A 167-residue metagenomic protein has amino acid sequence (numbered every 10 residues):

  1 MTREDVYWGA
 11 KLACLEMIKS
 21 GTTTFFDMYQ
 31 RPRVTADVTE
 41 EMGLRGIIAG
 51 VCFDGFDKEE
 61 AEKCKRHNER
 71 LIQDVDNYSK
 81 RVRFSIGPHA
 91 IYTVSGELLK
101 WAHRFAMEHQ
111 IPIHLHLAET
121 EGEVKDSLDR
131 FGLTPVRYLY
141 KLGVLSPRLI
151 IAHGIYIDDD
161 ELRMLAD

Functional and structural regions predicted by a protein language model:
M1-G43, R66-Y78: Alpha-helical scaffold segments that flank or form the walls of functional sites
V34, D160-E161: Short acidic active-site motifs
A36-I155: Metal-coordinating catalytic core of metallo-dependent amide/deamination hydrolases
F105, M164-L165: Catalytic-core regions built around general acid/base machinery
I157-D160, A166-D167: A conserved active-site cap/scaffold subdomain adjacent to cofactor or substrate pockets
